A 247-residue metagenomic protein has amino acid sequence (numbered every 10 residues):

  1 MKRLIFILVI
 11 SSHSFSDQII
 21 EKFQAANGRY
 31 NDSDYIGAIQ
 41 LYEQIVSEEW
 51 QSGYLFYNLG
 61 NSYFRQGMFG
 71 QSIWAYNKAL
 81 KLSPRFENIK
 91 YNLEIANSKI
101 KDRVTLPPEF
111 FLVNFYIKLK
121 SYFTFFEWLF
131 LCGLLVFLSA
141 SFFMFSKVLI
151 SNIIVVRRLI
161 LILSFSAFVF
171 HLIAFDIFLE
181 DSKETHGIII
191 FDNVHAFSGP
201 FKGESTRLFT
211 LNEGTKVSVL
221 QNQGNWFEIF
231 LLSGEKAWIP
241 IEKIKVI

Functional and structural regions predicted by a protein language model:
N31, I189-V219: Beta-loop motif signature
T105-K147: Membrane-embedded alpha-helical segments of integral membrane proteins
V155-F178: Internal/C-terminal transmembrane anchor helices
F209-E242: SH3/SH3-like beta-barrel superfamily modules
